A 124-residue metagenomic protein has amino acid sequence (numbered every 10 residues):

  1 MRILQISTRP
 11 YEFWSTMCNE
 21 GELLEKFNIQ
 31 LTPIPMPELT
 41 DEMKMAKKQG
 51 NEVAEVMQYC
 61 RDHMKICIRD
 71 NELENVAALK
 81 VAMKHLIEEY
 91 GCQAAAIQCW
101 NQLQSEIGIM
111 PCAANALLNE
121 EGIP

Functional and structural regions predicted by a protein language model:
M1-P124: An N-terminal assembly and electron-transfer interface module characteristic of large anaerobic redox and radical
